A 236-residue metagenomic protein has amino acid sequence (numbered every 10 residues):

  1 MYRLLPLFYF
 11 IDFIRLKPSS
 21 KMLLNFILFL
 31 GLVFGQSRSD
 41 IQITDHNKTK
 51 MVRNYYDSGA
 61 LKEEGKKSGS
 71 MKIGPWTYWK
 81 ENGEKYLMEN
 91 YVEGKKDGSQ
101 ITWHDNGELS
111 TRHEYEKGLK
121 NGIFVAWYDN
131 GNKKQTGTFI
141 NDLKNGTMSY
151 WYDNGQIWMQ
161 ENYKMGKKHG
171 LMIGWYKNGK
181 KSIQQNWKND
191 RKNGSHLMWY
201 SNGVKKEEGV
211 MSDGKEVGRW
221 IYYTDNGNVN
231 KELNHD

Functional and structural regions predicted by a protein language model:
Y2-Q42: Bacterial Sec-dependent N-terminal signal peptides
G31-D236: Glycine/tyrosine- and acidic-biased, solvent-exposed loop/turn segments at the edges of beta-strands
